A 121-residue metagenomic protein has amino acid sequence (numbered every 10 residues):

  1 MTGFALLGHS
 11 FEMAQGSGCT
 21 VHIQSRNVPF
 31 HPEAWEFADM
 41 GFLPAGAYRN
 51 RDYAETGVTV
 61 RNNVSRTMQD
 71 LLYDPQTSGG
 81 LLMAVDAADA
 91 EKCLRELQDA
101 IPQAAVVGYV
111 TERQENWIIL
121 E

Functional and structural regions predicted by a protein language model:
M1-E121: Glycine-/charge-enriched secondary-structure boundary and capping motifs
